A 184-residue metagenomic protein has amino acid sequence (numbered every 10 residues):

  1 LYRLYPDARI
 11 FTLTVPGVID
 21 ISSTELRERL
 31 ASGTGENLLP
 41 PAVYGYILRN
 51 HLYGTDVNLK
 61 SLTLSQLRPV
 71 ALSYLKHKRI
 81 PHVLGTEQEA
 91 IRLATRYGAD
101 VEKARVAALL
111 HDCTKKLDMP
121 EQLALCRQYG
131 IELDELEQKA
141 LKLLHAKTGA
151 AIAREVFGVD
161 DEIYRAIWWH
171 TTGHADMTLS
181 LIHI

Functional and structural regions predicted by a protein language model:
L1-S61: Classical nucleotidyltransferase
T63-H82, A124-A140: Active-site flanking loop/helix segments enriched in acidic
K76-R105, A150-V159: Alpha-helical phosphate/pyrophosphate-handling elements in metalloenzyme active cores
V101-L136, G149, A166-G173: His-Asp-centered metal-binding catalytic motifs of divalent-metal-dependent phosphohydrolases/nucleases
K142-V156, R165, W169: Acidic/histidine-rich alpha-helical segments that form the ligand environment of transition-metal centers
V159-R165, H174-T178: Short, structured loop/turn "capping" segments at alpha-beta junctions
H183-I184: Conserved small/polar residues in nucleotide/adenosyl-binding loops
